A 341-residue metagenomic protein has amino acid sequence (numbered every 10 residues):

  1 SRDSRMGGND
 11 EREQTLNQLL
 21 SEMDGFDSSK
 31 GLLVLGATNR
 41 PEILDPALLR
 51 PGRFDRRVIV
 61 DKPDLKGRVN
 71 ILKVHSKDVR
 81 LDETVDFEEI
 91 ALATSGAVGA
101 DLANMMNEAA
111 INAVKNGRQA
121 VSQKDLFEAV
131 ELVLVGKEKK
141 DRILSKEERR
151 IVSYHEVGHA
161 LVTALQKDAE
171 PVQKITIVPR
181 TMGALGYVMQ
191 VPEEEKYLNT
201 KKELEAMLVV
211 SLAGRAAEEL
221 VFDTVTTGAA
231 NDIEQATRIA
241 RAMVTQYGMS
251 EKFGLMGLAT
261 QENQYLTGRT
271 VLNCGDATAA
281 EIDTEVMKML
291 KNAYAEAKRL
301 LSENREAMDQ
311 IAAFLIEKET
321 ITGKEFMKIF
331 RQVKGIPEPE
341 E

Functional and structural regions predicted by a protein language model:
S1-Q14, R57-K66, V79, G96 (+3 more regions): Flexible beta-alpha connector loops of hexameric P-loop NTPases
Q14-G25: Conserved alpha-helical scaffold flanking the Walker A/P-loop in AAA+ ATPase domains
N17, L33-T38: Structural recognition of the conserved hydrophobic beta-strand(s) that form the central parallel beta-sheet of P-loop
D27-L33, P46-A47, V60-F127, L132 (+4 more regions): Conserved C-terminal "switch" segment of AAA+ ATPases
G36-P41, P63, L165-Q166: A short beta-strand-to-loop transition that corresponds to the Sensor-1 phosphate-sensing loop of AAA+ P-loop ATPases
P41-R53: Short regulatory helix/loop adjacent to the ATP-binding pocket of P-loop NTPases
K140-I151: Short pre-active-site segment immediately N-terminal to the catalytic Zn-binding motif
R149-S153, A160-E341: Soluble catalytic regions of large protease machineries
